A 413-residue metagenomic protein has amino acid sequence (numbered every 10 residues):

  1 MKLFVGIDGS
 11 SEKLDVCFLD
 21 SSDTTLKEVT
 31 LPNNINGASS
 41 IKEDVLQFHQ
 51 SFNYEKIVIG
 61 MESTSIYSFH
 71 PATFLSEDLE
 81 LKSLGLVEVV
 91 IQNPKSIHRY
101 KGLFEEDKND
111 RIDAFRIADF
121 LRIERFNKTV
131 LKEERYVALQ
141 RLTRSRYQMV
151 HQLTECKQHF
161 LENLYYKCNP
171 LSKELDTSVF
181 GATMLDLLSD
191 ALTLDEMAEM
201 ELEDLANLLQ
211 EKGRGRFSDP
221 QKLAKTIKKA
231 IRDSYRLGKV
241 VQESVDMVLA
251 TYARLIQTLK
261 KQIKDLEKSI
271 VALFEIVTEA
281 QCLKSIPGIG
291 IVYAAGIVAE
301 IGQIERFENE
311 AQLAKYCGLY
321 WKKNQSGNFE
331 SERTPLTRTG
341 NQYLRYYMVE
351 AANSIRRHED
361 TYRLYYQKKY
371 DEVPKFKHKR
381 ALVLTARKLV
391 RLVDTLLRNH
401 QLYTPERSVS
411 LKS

Functional and structural regions predicted by a protein language model:
M1-S413: A detector of single, family-specific signature residues that are central to catalytic or substrate-handling motifs
